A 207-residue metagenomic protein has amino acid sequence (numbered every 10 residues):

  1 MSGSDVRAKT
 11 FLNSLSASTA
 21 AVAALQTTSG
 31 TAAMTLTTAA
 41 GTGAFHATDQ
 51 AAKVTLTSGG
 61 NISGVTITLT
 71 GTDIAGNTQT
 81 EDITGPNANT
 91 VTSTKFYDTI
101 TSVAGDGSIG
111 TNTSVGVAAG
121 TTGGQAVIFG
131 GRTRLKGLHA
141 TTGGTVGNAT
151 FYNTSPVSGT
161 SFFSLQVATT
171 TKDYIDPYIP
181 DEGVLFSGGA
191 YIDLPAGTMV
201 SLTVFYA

Functional and structural regions predicted by a protein language model:
M1-T10, T66, G71, T111-G143 (+1 more regions): C-terminal interaction-tip segments
L15-H46, N87-V91, N112, A118-R132 (+3 more regions): Surface-exposed ligand/attachment interfaces on beta-rich extracellular proteins
T48-D106: Extended, beta-strand-rich, solvent-exposed assembly scaffolds of outer structural proteins
A51-T55, T94-S108, K136-L138, E182-G197: Noncatalytic modules at the cell exterior or secretory-pathway interfaces, chiefly beta-strand-rich lectin/adhesion
I62, S108-G110, T142-V146, T154-S158 (+2 more regions): Acidic glycine-/aspartate-rich tracts in secreted/extracellular proteins
T66-T68, T80-D82, S114, S164 (+1 more regions): Well-ordered beta-strand positions in beta-sheet-rich domains
T70-T72, N148-V157, F205: Predominantly extracellular/luminal cell-surface or secreted proteins
S161-D193, G197-S201: Aromatic- and Gly/Pro-enriched, solvent-exposed loop/edge beta-strand patches characteristic of beta-rich domains
